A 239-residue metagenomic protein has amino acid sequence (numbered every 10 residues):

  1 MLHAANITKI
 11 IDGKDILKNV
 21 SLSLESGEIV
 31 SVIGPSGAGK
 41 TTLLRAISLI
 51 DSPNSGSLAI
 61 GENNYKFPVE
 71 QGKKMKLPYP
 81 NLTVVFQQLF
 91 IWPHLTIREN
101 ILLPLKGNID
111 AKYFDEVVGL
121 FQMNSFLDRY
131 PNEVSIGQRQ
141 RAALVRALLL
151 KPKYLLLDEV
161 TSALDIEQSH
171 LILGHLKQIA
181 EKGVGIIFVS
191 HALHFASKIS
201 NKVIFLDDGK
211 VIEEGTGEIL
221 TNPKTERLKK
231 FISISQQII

Functional and structural regions predicted by a protein language model:
S48: Helix-to-loop junction immediately C-terminal to a conserved catalytic motif
Y65-T83, L220-P223: ABC ATPase NBD coupling module
D110-F126: Conserved ABC ATPase "signature" region
Y130-V134, Q138: Conserved ABC ATPase signature
L155-D158: Catalytic Walker B motif of ABC-type/P-loop ATPase nucleotide-binding domains
S190-H191: H-loop/switch region of ABC-family ATPase nucleotide-binding domains
E218-I239: C-terminal boundary and immediately downstream tail of ABC-type ATPase nucleotide-binding domains
